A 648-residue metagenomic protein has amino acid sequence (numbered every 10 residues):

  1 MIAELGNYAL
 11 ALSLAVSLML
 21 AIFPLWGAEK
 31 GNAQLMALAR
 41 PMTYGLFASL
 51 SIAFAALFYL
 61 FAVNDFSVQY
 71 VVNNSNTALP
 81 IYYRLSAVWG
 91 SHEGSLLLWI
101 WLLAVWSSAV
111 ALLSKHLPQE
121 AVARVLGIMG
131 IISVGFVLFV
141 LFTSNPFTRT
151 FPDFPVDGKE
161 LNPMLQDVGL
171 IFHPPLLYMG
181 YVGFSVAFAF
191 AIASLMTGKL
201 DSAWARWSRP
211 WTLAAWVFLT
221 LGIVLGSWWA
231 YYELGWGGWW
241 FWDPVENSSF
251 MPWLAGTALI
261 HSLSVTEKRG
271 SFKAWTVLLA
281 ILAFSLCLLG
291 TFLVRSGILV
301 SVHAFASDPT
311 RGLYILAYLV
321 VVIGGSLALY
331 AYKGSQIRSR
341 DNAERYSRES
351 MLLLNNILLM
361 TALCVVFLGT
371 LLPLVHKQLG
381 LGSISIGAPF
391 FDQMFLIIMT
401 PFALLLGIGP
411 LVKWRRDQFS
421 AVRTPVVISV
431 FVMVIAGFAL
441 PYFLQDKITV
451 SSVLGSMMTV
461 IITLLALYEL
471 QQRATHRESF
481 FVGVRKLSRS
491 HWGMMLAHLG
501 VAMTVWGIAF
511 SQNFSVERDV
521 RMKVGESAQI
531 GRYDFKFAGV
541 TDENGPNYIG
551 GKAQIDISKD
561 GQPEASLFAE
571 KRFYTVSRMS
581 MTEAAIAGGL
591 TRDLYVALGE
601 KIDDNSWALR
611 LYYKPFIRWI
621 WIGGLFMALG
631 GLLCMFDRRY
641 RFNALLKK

Functional and structural regions predicted by a protein language model:
M1-A9, N32-M36, Y59-E93, N145-P174 (+10 more regions): Membrane-interface interhelical loops and short amphipathic "cap" helices that link adjacent transmembrane segments
M1-Q34, L50-I52, F66, P244-L254 (+5 more regions): Contiguous transmembrane helix-bundle modules in multi-pass membrane proteins
A11-I22, S95-S227, G235: A conserved hydrophobic secondary-structure block that centers on an alpha-helix together with its immediately flanking
K30-A39, L113-V125, T197-S208, E267-W275 (+2 more regions): Membrane-interface helix-boundary motifs at transmembrane edges
A39-A48, I128-M129, A203-L225, G270-C287 (+2 more regions): Interfacial and helix-entry/exit segments of alpha-helical transmembrane bundles in multi-pass inner-membrane proteins
L50-N73, T77-L79, S86-A111, F139-R149 (+5 more regions): Transmembrane-helix bundle segments that line or gate the permeation/cavity pathway in multi-pass membrane proteins
P175, V182-I192, W204-S262, W275 (+9 more regions): Extended, hydrophobic alpha-helical segments in both membrane/secreted and soluble proteins
R518-R610: Soluble non-transmembrane domains of integral membrane proteins
